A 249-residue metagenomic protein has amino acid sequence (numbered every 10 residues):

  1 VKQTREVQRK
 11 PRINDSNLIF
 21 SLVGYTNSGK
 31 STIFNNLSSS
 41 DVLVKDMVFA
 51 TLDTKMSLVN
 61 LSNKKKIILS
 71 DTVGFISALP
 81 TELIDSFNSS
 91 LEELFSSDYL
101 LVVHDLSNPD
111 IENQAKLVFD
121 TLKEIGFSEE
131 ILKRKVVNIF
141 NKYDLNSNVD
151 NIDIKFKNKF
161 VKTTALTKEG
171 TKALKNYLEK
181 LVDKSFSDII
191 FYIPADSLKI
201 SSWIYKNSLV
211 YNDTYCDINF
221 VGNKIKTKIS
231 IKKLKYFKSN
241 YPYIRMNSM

Functional and structural regions predicted by a protein language model:
V1-S28, F34-N35, S39, P109 (+1 more regions): C-terminal-of-GTPase-core extension/linker across diverse P-loop GTPases
V1-Y99: Conserved G1/Walker A P-loop phosphate-binding module
D46, P80-T81, E112, T164-K168: Ordered, soluble secondary-structure elements with a strong preference for glycine-centered loop motifs and nearby
I67-F127, R134-K142: Helical hairpin unit composed of two closely spaced alpha helices linked by a short loop
